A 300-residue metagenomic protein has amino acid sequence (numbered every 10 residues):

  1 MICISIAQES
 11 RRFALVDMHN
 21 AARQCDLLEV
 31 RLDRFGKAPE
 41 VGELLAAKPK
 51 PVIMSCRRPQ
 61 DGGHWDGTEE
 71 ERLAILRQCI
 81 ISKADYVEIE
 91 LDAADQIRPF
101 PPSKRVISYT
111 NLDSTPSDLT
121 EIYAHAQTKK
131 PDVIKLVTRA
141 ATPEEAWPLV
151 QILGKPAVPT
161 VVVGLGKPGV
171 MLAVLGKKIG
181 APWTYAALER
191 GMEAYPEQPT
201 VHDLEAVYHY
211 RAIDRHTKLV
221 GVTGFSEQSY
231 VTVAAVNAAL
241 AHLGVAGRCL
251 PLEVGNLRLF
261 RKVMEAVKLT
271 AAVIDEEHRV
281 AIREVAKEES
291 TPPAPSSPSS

Functional and structural regions predicted by a protein language model:
M1-S117, H125, K130-I134, T138: Active-site beta->alpha loop and helix N-cap motifs at the rims of alpha/beta catalytic domains
S5, V163, V222-S226: Short hydrophobic segments within beta-strands
R11, F35-K37, P143, V254-L259: Short acidic loop-to-helix transition motifs that present clustered carboxylates
H19-A22, L44-A47, V150-K155, G176-A181 (+1 more regions): Short, solvent-exposed amphipathic alpha-helical segments in soluble enzyme and RNA/protein-processing domains
R23, D85, T128-P131, G154-V158 (+7 more regions): Generic secondary-structure signature for well-ordered alpha-helical cores
P39-E40, H64, R98, A146 (+3 more regions): Short glycine-/acidic-enriched loop or helix-start segments at secondary-structure transitions that form or flank
D92-L219: Catalytic alpha/beta core domains of metabolic enzymes, predominantly
T217-S300: Phosphate/diphosphate ligand-binding glycine-rich loop within oxidoreductases
